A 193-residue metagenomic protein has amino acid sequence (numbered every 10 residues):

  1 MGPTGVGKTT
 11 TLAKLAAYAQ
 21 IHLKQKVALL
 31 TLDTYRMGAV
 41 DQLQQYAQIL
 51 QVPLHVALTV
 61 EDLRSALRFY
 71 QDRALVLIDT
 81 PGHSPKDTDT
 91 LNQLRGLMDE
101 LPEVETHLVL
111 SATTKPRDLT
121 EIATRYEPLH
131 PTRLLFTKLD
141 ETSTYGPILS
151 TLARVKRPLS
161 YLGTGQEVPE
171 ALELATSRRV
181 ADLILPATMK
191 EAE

Functional and structural regions predicted by a protein language model:
M1-V6, L23, V27-G38, Q45-L63 (+1 more regions): Switch II (G3) loop of P-loop NTPases
T11, L15, Q42: Hydrophobic positions on the alpha1 helix immediately C-terminal to the Walker A/P-loop
K14, Y18, S150: Active-site signature of alpha/beta-hydrolase-fold catalytic machinery across serine- and Asp/Cys-nucleophile hydrolases
A19-L23, A47-L50, R68-D72, M98-E103 (+2 more regions): Conserved catalytic network of the ASCE P-loop NTPase/AAA+ motor domain
K26-A28, E103-L110, E127-P169: Conserved beta-strand/loop subsegment of P-loop NTPase cores
H83-T88, P102-L119, T142: Conserved Switch II/interswitch segment of TRAFAC-class P-loop GTPases
T90-R95, T120-E121, R125: Charged helix-capping and loop-helix junction motifs
S150, L159-S160, T164-E193: Conserved phosphate-handling catalytic cores of large alpha/beta enzymes
